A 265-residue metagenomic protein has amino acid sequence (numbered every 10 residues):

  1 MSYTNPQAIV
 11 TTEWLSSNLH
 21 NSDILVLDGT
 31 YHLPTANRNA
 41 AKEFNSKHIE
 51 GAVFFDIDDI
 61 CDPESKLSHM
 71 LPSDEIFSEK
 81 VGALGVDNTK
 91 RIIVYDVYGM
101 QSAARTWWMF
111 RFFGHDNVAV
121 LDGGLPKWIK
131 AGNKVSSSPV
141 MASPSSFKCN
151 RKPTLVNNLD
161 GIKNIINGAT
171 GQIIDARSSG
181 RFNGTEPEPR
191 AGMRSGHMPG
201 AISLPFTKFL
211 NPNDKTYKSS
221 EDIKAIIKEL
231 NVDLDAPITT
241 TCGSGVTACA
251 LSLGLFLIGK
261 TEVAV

Functional and structural regions predicted by a protein language model:
M1-V265: Cytosolic catalytic domains that perform sulfur/thiol-centered chemistry
